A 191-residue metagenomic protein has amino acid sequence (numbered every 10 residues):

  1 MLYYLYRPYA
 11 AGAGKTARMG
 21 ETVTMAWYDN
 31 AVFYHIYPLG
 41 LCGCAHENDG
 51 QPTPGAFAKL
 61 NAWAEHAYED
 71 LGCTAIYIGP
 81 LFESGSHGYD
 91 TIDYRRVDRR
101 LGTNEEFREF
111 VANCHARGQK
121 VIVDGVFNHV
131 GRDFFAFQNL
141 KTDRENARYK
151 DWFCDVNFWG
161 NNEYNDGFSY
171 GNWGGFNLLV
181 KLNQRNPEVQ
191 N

Functional and structural regions predicted by a protein language model:
M1-Y9, K15-E21: Short, positively charged and aromatic/hydrophobic N-terminal segments
T22-Q190: Acidic/aromatic-lined carbohydrate-recognition and catalytic surfaces of CAZymes acting on diverse glycans
